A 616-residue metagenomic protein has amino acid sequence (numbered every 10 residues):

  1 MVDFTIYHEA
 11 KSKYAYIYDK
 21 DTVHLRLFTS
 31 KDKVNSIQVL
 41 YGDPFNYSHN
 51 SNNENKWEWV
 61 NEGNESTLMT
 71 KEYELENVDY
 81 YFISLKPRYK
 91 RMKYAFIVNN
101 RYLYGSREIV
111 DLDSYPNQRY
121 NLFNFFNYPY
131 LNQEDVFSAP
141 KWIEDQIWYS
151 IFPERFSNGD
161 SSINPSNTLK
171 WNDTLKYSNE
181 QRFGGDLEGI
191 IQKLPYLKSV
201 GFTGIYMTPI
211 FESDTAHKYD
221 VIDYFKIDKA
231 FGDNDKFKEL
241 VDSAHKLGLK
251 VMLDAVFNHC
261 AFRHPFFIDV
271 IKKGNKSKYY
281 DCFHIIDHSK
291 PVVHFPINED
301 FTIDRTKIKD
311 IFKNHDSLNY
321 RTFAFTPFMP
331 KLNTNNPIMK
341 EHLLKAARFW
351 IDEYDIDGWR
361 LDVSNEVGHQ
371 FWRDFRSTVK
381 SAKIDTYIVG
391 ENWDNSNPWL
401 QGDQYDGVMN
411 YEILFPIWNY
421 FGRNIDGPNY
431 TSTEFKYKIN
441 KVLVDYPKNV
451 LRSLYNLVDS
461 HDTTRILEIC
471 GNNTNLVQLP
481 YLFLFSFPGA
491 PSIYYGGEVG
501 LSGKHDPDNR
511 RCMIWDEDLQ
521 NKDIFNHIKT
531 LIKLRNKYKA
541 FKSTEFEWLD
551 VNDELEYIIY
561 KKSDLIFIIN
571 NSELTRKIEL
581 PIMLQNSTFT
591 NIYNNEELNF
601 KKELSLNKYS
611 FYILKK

Functional and structural regions predicted by a protein language model:
M1-K33, N117-E134, S138-K141: Non-catalytic, glycine-rich low-complexity segments
Y14, H24-R26, L549-P581: Carbohydrate-binding surface patches
K31, M92, F600-K616: C-terminal beta-strand-rich structural cap/linker in extracellular carbohydrate-active enzymes
K31-Y89, N99-P116: Aromatic-rich carbohydrate-binding modules that target alpha-glucans
Q146, F152-T203, I210-R348, D352-E353 (+2 more regions): Substrate-binding/active-site clefts of carbohydrate-active enzymes
I147-Y149, I205-M207, V251-L253, W359 (+4 more regions): Hydrophobic faces of well-ordered beta-strands that scaffold small-molecule active sites in alpha/beta enzyme cores
E154, Q401-G407, R452-D459, T463-T474 (+1 more regions): Aromatic/acidic polysaccharide-binding cleft in carbohydrate-active enzymes
V241-L249, H259, H264-N275, A346-R348 (+8 more regions): Active-site-proximal helices and loops of the catalytic beta/alpha 8
